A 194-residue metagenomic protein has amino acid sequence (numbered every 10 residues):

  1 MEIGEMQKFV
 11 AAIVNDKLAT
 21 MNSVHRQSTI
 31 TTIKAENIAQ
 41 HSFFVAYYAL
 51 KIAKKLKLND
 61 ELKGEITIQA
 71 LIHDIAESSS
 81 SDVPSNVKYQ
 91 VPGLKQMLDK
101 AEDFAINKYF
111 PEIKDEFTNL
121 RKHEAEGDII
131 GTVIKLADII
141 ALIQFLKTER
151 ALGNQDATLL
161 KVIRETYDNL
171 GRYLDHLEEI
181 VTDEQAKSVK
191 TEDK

Functional and structural regions predicted by a protein language model:
E5-M6, V10, I68, P111-A151 (+1 more regions): Histidine/acidic-rich helix-loop-helix segments that form or flank divalent-metal centers in metalloenzyme catalytic
K17-H41: Active-site flanking loop/helix segments enriched in acidic
T32-S42, V91-K100: Active-site metal-coordination segments of metallo-dependent hydrolases
I33-I66: Alpha-helical phosphate/pyrophosphate-handling elements in metalloenzyme active cores
Y47-A53, G64-P84, K135: Active-site alpha-helical segments that house and flank conserved acidic catalytic motifs for diphosphate chemistry
Y48-L50, K100-A125, G171: Histidine- and acidic-residue-rich, metal-dependent catalytic cores
Q90-N107, Q155-R172: Divalent-cation-assisted or electrostatically stabilized phosphate/pyrophosphate-binding catalytic cores
N169-K194: Charged phosphate-binding loop/patch that engages nucleotide di/tri-phosphates or the phosphate backbone of nucleic
